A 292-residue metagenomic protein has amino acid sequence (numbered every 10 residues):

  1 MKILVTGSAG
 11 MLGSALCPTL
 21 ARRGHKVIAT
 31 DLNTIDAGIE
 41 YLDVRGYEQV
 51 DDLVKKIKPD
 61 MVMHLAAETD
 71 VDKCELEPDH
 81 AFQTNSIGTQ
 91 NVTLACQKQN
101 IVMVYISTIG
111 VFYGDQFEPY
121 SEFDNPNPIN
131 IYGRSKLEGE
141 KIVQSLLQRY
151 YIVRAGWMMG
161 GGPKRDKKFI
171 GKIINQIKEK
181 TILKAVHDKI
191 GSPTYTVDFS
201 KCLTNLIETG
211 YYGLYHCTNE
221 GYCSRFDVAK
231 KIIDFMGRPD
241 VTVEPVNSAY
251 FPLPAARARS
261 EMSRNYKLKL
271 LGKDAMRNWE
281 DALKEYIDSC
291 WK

Functional and structural regions predicted by a protein language model:
I3-R23: N-terminal Rossmann NAD(P)H-binding glycine-rich loop of SDR-like oxidoreductase domains
T6, T30, V62-A66, M103-I109 (+1 more regions): SDR active-site strand-loop-helix element
L32-E48: Rossmann-fold cofactor-recognition segment
V44-T84: NAD(P)H-binding glycine-rich loop region in Rossmannoid oxidoreductase-like domains and their noncatalytic homologs
L76, Q83, I87-N91, K98 (+2 more regions): Catalytic helix-loop patch of NAD(P)-dependent Rossmann-fold dehydrogenases
K141-G191, V197-D198, T204-N205: NAD(P)-dependent short-chain dehydrogenase/reductase
V186, C202, T209-P254, R259: Mid/C-terminal beta-alpha module of Rossmann-like enzyme folds, strongest in SDR-family dehydrogenases/epimerases
S224-K230, N247-W291: Conserved C-terminal active-site "lid" loop/helix of NAD(P)H-dependent oxidoreductases that clamps the redox cofactor
